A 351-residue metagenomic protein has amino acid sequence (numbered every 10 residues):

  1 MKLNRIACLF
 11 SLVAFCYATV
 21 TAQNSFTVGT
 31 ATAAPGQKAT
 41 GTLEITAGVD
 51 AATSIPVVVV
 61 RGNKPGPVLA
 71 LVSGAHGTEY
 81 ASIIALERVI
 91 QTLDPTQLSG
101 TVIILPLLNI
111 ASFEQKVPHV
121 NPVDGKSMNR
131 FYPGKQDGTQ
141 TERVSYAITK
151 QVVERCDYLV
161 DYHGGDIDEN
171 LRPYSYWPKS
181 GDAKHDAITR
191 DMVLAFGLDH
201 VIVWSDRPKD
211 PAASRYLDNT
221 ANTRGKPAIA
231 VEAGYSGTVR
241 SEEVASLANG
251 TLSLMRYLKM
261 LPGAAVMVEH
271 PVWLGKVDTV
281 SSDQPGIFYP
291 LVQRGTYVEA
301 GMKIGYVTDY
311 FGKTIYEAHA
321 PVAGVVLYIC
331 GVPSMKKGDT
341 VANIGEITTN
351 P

Functional and structural regions predicted by a protein language model:
K2-R5, A22-P351: Structured catalytic-domain cores with a bias toward divalent-metal coordination
A7-A18: Bacterial N-terminal signal peptides
